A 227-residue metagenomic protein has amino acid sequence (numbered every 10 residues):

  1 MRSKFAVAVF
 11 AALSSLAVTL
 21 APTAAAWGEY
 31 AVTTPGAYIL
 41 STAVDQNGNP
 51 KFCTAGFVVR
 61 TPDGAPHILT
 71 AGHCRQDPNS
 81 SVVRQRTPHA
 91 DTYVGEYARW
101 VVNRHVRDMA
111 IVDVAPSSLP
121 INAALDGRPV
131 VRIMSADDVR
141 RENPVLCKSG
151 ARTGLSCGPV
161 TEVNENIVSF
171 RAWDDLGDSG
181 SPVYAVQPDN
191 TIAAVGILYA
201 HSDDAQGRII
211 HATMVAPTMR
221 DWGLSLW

Functional and structural regions predicted by a protein language model:
M1-A26: Secretory targeting and sorting signals
W27-V58: N-terminal activation segment of mature serine protease catalytic domains
W27-Y38, D138-V139, P159-V163, L176: Penicillin-recognizing serine hydrolase domain
N47-N164: Serine endopeptidase catalytic core focused on the charge-relay Asp
H67-L69, G150, I192-A200: Catalytic Cys-His active-site segments of thiol-dependent hydrolases/isopeptidases
V114-V131, V195, Y199-W227: C-terminal cap/linker of serine protease catalytic domains
V130, S169-D174: Short pre-catalytic strand/loop immediately N-terminal to key active-site residues, enriched for Gly-Thr
W173-L198: Catalytic nucleophile loop of clan PA
